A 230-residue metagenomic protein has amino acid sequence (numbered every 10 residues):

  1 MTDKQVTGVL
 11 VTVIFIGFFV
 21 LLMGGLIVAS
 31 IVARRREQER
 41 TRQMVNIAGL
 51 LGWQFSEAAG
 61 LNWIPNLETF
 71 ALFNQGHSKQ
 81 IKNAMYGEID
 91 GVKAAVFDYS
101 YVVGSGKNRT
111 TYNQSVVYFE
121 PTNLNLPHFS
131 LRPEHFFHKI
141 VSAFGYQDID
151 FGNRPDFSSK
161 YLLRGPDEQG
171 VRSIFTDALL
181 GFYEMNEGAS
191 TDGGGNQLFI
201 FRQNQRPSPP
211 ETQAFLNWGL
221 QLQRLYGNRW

Functional and structural regions predicted by a protein language model:
M1-G17: Feature marks short, highly hydrophobic, charge-poor N-terminal signal-anchor/signal peptide-like helices that anchor
D3-Q5, G24, V28-S30, F73 (+1 more regions): Intrinsically disordered, low-complexity coil segments
I16-G25: Core hydrophobic alpha-helical transmembrane segments of single-pass membrane proteins
G24-L50: Transmembrane-cytosolic junction motif
T41-P65, F70-W230: Charged, low-complexity intrinsically disordered regions
